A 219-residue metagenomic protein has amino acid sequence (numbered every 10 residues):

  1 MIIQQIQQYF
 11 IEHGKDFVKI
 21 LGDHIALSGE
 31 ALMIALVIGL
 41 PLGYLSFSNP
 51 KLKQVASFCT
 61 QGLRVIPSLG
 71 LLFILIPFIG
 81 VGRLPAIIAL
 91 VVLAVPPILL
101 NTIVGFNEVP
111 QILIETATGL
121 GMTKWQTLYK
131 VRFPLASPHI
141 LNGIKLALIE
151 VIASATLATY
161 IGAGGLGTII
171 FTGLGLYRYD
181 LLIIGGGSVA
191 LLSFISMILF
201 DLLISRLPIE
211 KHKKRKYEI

Functional and structural regions predicted by a protein language model:
D16-L45: Transmembrane alpha-helix signature in integral membrane proteins
I20-L27, I76-P97, S137, L181 (+1 more regions): Loop-to-helix entry region at the N-terminal start of transmembrane alpha-helices in multi-pass membrane transporters
G29, V92, W125-L157, V189 (+1 more regions): Transmembrane alpha-helices
V37-L42, P85-I114, I144-L148, I152 (+1 more regions): Membrane-embedded alpha-helices of multi-pass transport/permease systems
L42-L75, L90, L100-V104, E108: Cytoplasmic-entry segments and transmembrane alpha-helices of multi-pass inner-membrane transporters
P50, I183-I219: C-terminal transmembrane helix and the adjacent membrane-cytosol boundary/short C-terminal tail of inner/organellar
P77, S154-I183, S188, R215: Glycine-rich helix-loop "coupling/hinge" segments at transmembrane-helix boundaries in multipass transporters
T102-I140: Short cytoplasmic-facing helical segments at TM-TM junctions of multi-pass membrane proteins
